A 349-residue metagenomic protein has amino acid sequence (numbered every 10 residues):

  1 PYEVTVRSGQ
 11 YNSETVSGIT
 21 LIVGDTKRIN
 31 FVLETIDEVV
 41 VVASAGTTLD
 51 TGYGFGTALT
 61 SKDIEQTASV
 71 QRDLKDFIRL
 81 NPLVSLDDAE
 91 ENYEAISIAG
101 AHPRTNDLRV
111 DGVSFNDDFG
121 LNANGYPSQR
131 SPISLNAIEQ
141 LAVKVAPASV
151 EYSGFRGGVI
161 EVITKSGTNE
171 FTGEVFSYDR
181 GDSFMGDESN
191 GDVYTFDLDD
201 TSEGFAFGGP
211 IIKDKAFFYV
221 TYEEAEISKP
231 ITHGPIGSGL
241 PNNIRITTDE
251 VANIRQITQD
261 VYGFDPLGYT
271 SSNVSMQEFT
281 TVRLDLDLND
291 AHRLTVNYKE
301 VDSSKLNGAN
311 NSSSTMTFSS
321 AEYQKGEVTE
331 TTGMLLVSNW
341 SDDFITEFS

Functional and structural regions predicted by a protein language model:
P1-Q10: A short, solvent-exposed beta-strand micro-motif common in secreted/extracellular proteins
E3, E38-V40, D107, Q140 (+6 more regions): Membrane-spanning beta-strand positions in outer-membrane beta-barrel proteins
S8, V145, T164, G209-I211 (+2 more regions): Residue-level signature of outer-membrane beta-barrel architecture
Q10-I29, V40-S166, M185, D200 (+2 more regions): Periplasmic N-terminal accessory/gating domains of Gram-negative outer-membrane beta-barrel systems
S13, G46-T48, P103, F115 (+5 more regions): Structural signature of outer-membrane beta-barrel domains
T60, A123-P127, A142-K144, D187-G191 (+3 more regions): Extracytoplasmic loops and strand-loop junctions of Gram-negative outer membrane beta-barrel proteins
N122-A123, L135-A142, V150-E161, K165-V251 (+2 more regions): Outer-membrane beta-barrel translocator/receptor signature
E226-S349: Outer-membrane beta-barrel domain signature, strongest for Gram-negative TonB-dependent receptors and also present
